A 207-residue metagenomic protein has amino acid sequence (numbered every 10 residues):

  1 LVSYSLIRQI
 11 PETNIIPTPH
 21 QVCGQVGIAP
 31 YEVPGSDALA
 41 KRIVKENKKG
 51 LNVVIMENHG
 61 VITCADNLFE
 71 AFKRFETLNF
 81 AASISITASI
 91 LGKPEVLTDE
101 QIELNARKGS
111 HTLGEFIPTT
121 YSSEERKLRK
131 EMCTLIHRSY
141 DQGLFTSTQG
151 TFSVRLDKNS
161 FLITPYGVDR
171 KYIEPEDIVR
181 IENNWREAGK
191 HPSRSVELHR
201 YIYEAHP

Functional and structural regions predicted by a protein language model:
V2-P207: Glycine-rich flexible loops
